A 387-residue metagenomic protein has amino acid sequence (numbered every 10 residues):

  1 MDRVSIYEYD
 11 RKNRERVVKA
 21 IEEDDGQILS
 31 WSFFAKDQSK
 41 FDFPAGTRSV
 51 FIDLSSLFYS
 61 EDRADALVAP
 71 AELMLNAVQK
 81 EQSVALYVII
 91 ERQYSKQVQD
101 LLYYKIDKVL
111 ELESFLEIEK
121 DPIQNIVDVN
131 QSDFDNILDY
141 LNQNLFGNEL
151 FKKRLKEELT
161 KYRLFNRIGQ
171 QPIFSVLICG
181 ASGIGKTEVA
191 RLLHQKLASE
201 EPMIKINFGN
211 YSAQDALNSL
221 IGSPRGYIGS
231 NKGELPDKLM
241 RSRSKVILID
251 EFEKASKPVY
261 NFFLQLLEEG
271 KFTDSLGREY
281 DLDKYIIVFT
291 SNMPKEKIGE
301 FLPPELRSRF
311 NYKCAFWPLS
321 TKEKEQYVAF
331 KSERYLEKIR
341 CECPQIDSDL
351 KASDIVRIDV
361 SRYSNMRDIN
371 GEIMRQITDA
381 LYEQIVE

Functional and structural regions predicted by a protein language model:
D2-Q27, P172-I206: Walker A/P-loop
F34-T47, L73, P224-I249, G277: Conserved alpha-helical scaffold flanking the Walker A/P-loop in AAA+ ATPase domains
G46, K80-V84, D237-R243, D274-N292: AAA+/SF3 P-loop NTPase mechanochemical coupling elements
S49-V68, A213-A216, M240-E268, I298-L306 (+1 more regions): Conserved AAA+/SF3 P-loop NTPase catalytic/coupling segment centered on the Walker-B
I89-D100, R225-S230, E251-V259, L267-K324 (+1 more regions): Canonical AAA+ ATPase core
V98-I126, S199-E201, E300-L319: A short helix-turn-beta junction within AAA+ P-loop NTPase domains corresponding to the substrate/partner-engaging
F134-F174, I377-Y382: Pre-Walker A (pre-P-loop) alpha-helix and adjacent loop at the N terminus of AAA/AAA+ ATPase modules, a conserved
K196-Y227: AAA+/P-loop NTPase substrate/partner-engagement loops
